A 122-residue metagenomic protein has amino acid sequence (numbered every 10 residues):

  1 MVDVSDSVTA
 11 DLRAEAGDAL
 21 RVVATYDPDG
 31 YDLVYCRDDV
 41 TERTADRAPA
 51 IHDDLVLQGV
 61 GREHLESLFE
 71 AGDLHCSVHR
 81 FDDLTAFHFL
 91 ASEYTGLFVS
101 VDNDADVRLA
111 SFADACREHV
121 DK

Functional and structural regions predicted by a protein language model:
M1-K122: Non-catalytic interaction/Regulatory regions outside core domains
